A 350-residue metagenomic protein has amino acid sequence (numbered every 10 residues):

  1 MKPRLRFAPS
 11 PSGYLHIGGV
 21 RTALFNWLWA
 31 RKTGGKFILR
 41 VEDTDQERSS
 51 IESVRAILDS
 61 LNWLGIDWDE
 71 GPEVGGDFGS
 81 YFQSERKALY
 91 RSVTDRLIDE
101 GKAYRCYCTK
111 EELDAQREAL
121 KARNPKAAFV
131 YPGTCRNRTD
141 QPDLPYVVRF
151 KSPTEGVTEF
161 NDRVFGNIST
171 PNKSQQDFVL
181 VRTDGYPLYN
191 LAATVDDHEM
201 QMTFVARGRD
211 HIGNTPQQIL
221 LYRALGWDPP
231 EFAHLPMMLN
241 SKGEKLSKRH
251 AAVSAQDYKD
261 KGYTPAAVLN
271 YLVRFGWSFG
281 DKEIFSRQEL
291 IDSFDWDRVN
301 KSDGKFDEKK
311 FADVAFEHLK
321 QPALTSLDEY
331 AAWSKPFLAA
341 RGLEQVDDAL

Functional and structural regions predicted by a protein language model:
M1-A122, N214-W227, A267: N-terminal Rossmann-like or analogous alpha/beta NTP/dinucleotide-binding catalytic cores that position adenine
F7-P11, V41-D43, V195, E199 (+3 more regions): Short, histidine-centered active-site or binding-site loop motifs used for metal coordination, general acid-base
V20, I51, G208-T215, R249-A252 (+1 more regions): Short, conserved loop/turn and helix-capping segments at secondary-structure boundaries that abut family-defining
Q46, L225-L350: Catalytic adenosine-cofactor/nucleotide-binding cores of aminoacyl-tRNA synthetases and other
V54, K87, R91, K110-L113 (+9 more regions): Alpha-helix initiation and N-capping motif
L64-P72, V130-P142, G262: Short, basic, helix/turn surface patches
Y81, V205-R207, Y258: Second-shell loop/turn segments in exported
Y104-H234, L239-L246, S254, F279: Active-site cores that bind ATP or allylic diphosphates and position pyrophosphate for catalysis
